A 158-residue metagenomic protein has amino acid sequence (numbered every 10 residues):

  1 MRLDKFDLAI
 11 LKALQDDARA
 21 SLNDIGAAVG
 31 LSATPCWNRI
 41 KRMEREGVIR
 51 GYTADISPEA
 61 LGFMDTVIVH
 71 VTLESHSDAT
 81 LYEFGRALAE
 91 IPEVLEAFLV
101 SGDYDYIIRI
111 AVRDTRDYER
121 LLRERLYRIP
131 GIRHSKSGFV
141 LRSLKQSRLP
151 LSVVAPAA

Functional and structural regions predicted by a protein language model:
M1-A158: A compositional/biophysical signature of low hydrophobicity enriched in polar/charged and small residues
